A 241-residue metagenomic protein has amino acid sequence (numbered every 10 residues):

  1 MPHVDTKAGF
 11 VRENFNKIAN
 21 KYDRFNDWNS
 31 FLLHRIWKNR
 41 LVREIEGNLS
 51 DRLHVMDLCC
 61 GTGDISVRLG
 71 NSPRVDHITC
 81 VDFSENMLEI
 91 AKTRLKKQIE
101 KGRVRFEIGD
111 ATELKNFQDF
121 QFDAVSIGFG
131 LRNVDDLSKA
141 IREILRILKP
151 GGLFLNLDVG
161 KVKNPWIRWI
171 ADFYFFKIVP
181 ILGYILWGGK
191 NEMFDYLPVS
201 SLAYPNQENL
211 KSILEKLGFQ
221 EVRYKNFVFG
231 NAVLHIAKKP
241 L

Functional and structural regions predicted by a protein language model:
M1-D23, L186: N-terminal, positively charged/glycine-rich alpha-helical extensions of SAM-dependent methyltransferases
F31-L53, R68: Conserved alpha-helix/loop element of class I SAM-dependent methyltransferases that forms part of the SAM/SAH-binding
H54-L114: Class I SAM-dependent methyltransferase SAM/SAH-binding core
T112-V125: A short acidic, Gly/Pro-enriched loop at the edge of an enzyme's catalytic core that lines a small-molecule cofactor
D123-L137: A short SAM/SAH-binding and catalytic strip from SAM-dependent methyltransferases
S138-L153: A short glycine-rich, Lys/Arg-flanked "PGG" loop and its adjoining helix->strand segment in the class I
L157-I213, L217, R223: C-terminal alpha-helical "lid/dimerization" subdomain adjacent to the S-adenosyl-L-methionine
L217-L241: Core SAM-dependent methyltransferase catalytic element
